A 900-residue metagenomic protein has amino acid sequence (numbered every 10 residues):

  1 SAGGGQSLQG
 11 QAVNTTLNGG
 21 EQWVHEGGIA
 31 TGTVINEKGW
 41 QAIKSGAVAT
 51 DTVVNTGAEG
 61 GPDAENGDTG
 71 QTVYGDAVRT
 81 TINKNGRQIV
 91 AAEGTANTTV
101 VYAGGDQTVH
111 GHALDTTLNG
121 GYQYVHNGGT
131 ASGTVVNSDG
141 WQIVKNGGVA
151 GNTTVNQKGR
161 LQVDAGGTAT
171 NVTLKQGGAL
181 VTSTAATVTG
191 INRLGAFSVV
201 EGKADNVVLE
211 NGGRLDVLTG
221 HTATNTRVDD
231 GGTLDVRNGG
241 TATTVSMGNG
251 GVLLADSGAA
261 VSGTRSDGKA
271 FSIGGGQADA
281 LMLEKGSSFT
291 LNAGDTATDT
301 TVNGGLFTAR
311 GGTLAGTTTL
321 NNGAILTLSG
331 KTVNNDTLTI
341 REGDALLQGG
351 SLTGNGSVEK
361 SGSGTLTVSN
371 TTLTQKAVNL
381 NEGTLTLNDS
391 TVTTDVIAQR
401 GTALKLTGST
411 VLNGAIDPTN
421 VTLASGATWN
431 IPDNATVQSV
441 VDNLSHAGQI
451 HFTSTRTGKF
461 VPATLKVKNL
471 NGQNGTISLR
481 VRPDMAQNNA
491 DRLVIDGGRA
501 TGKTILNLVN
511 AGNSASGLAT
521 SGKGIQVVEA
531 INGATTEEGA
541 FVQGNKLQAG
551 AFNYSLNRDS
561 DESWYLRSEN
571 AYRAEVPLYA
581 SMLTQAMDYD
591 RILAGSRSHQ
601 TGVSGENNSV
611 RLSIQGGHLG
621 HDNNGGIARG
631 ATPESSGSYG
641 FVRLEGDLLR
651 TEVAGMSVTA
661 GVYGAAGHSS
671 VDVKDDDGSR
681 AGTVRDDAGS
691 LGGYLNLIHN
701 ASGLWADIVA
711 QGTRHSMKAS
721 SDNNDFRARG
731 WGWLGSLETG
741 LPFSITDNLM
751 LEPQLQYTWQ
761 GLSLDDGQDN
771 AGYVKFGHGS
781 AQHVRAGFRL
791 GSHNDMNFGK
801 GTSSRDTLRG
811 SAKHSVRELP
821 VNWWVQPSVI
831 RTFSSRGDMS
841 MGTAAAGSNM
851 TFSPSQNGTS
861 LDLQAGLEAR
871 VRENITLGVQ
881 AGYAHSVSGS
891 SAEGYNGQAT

Functional and structural regions predicted by a protein language model:
S1-G5: Low-complexity/repetitive intrinsically disordered segments
Q6, A12-L17, Q22-V24, A30-I35 (+33 more regions): Fold-core signature of tandem repeat domains
T117, T189-N192, A260-R265, Q277-D279 (+7 more regions): Extracellular beta-solenoid/beta-roll
L118, V188-N192, F197-V199, V261-G263 (+3 more regions): Disulfide-bonded cysteine-rich modules in secreted/extracellular proteins, activating on the conserved Cys frameworks
G517-T535, R629-L648, V774-A781: Short secondary-structure subsegments characteristic of cysteine-rich extracellular domains
E569-Q754, W759, D765-G767, S855 (+1 more regions): Outer membrane beta-barrel translocator domains of Type V secretion systems
G692, K775-T900: Outer membrane beta-barrel transmembrane domains
